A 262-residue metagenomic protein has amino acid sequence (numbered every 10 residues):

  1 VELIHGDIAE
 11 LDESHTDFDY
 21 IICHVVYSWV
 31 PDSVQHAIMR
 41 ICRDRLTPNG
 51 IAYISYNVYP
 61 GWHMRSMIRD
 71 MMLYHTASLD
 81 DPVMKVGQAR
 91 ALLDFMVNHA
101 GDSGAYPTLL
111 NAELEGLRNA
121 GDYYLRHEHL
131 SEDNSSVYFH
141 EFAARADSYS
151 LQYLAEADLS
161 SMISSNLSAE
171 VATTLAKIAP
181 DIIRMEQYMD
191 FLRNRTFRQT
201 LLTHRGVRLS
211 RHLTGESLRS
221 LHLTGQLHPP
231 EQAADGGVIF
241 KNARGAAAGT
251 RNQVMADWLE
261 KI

Functional and structural regions predicted by a protein language model:
V1-L11: Conserved SAM-binding strand-loop segment of SAM-dependent methyltransferases
A9-I21: A short acidic, Gly/Pro-enriched loop at the edge of an enzyme's catalytic core that lines a small-molecule cofactor
D17-F18, H36-I38, S66-H75, S160-I163 (+2 more regions): Short secondary-structure boundary/capping segments
I22-V26, I54: A short beta-strand submotif of the Rossmann-like class I SAM-dependent methyltransferase core that lines
S28-V30, R45: A short His-aromatic
Q35-N49: A short glycine-rich, Lys/Arg-flanked "PGG" loop and its adjoining helix->strand segment in the class I
I51-L109: Conserved class I S-adenosyl-L-methionine
A100-I262: Rossmann-like AdoMet/SAM-dependent catalytic core
